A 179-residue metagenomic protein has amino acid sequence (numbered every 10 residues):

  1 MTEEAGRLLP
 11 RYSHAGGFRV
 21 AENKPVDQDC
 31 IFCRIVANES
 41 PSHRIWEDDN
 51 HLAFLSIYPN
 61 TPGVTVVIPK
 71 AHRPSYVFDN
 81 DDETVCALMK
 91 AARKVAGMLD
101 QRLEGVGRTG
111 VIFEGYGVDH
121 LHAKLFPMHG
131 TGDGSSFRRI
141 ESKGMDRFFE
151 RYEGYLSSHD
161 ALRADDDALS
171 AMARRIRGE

Functional and structural regions predicted by a protein language model:
T2-E179: HIT superfamily nucleotide-processing domains
